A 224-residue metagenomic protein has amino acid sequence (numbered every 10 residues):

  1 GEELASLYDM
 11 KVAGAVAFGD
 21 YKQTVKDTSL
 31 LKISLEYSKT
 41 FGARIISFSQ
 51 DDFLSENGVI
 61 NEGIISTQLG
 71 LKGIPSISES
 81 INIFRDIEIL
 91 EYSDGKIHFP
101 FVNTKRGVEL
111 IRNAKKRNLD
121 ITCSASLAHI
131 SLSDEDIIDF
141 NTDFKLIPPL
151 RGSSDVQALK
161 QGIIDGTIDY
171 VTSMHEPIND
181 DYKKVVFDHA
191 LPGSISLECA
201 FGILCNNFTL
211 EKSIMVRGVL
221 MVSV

Functional and structural regions predicted by a protein language model:
E2-V171: Histidine/acidic residue-rich metal-binding segments in metalloenzymes
Q68-D94, G162-I164, Y170-V171, E176-V224: His/Asp/Glu-enriched, well-ordered alpha-helical/loop segment that forms or immediately abuts the divalent-metal
